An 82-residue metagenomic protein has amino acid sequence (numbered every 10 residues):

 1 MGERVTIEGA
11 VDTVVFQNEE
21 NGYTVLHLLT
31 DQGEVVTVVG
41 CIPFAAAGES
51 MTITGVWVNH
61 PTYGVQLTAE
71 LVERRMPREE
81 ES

Functional and structural regions predicted by a protein language model:
M1-R4, T13, V39, A46: Hydrophobic alpha-helical context, especially transmembrane and signal-peptide helices
E3-E19, G55: Structural detector for short beta-strands of small beta-barrel domains
D12, L29-D31, V58: Solvent-exposed residues in well-ordered beta-strands and their adjoining turns, especially edge/terminal strands
F16-L28: Short aromatic-glycine-enriched beta-strand elements
F16-N18, G40-F44, E73-R74, R78: Generic structural "secondary-structure junction" signal
V25, V56-S82: OB-fold/S1-family single-stranded nucleic acid-binding modules
V25-A46: Beta-strand/loop nucleic-acid-binding surfaces
G48-S50: Loop/turn positions that initiate beta-strands
